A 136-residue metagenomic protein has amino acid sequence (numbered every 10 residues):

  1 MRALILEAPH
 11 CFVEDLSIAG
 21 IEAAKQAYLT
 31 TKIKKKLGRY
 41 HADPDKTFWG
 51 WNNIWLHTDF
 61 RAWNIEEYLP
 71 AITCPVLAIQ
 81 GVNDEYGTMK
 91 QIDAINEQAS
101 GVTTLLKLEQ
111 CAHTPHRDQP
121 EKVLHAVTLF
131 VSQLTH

Functional and structural regions predicted by a protein language model:
M1-I33: Flexible "cap/lid" loop of the alpha/beta hydrolase fold
I5, L77-I79, L106: Hydrophobic/aromatic beta-strand patches that form the interior of the parallel beta-sheet core in alpha/beta enzyme
I18-E22, Q91-I95, P120-V123: Short, glycine/charged-enriched secondary-structure capping and boundary segments
N52-Y68: Active-site nucleophile elbow and catalytic-triad environment of alpha/beta-hydrolase enzymes
L69-T73, E97-S100: Short, conserved loop/helix-junction motifs that constitute active-site signature segments in enzyme catalytic cores
I72, A78-Q80, D84: Short beta-strand/loop motif that positions the catalytic acidic residue of the alpha/beta-hydrolase fold
E85-Q91: Conserved alpha/beta-hydrolase "acid-adjacent" motif
V102-T104, E109-H136: Catalytic active-site module of serine/aspartate enzymes centered on a nucleophile-bearing elbow/loop
